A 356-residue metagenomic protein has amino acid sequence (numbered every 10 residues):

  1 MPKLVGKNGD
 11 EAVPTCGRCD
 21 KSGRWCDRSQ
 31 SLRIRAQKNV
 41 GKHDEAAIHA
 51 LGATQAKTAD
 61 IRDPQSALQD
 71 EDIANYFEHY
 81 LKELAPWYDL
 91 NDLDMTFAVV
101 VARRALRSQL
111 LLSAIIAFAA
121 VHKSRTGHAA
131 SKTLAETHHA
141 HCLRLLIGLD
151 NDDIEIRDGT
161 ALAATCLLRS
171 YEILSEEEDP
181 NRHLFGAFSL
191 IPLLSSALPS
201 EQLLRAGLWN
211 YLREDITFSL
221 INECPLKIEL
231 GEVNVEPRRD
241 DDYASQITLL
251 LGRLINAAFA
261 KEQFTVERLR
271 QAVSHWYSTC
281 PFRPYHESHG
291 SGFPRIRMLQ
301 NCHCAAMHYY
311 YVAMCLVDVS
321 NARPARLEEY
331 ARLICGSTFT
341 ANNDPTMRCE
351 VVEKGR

Functional and structural regions predicted by a protein language model:
M1-M95, V99-S108, A129, A135-E136 (+1 more regions): Charge-rich, intrinsically disordered regulatory segments
D63, R169-K261: Acidic/serine-rich, low-complexity amphipathic helices located in mid- to C-terminal regulatory regions
Y80, A98-R104, A114-H128, T137-E178 (+7 more regions): Hydrophobic/aromatic-rich effector regions of fungal transcription factors
L93-T96, K227-D344, V352: Cytosolic regulatory protein-protein interaction regions
S113, L162, R205, W209 (+4 more regions): Start-of-helix signal in alpha-solenoid helical-repeat scaffolds, especially tetratricopeptide repeats
G127-S131, R323-P324: Structural helix-adjacent loops and short alpha-helical linkers that scaffold large soluble proteins
